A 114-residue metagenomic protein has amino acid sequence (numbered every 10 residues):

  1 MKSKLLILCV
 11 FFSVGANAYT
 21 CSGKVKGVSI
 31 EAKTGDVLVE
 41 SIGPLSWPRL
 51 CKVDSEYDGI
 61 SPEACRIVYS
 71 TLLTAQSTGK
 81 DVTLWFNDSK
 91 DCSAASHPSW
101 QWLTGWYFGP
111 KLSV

Functional and structural regions predicted by a protein language model:
K2-L8: Sec-dependent signal peptide recognition, specifically the positively charged N-region followed immediately by
S13-G15: N-terminal signal peptide c-region/cleavage motif recognized by signal peptidases
Y19-V114: Exposed beta-strand/loop interface patches that mediate assembly or binding
